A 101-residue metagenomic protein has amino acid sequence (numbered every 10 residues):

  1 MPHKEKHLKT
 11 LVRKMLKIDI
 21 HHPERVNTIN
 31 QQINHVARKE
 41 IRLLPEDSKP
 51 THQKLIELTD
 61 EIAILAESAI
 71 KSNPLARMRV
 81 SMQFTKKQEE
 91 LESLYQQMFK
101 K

Functional and structural regions predicted by a protein language model:
M1-A37: Short terminal alpha-helical segments
K4-L8, K14, K39, Q53 (+3 more regions): Positively charged, low-complexity intrinsically disordered regions
K17-I20, R38-Q53: Short, charge/polar-rich alpha-helical segments
P23, P45, K49, K71-M78: Short, surface-exposed loop/turn segments at secondary-structure junctions
V26-N34, H52-E57, A76-E89: Short, charged, amphipathic alpha-helical segments
S48-K71: Long, amphipathic, charge-rich alpha-helical segments that form helical bundles/coiled-coils
I64-K101: Amphipathic alpha-helical binding modules
